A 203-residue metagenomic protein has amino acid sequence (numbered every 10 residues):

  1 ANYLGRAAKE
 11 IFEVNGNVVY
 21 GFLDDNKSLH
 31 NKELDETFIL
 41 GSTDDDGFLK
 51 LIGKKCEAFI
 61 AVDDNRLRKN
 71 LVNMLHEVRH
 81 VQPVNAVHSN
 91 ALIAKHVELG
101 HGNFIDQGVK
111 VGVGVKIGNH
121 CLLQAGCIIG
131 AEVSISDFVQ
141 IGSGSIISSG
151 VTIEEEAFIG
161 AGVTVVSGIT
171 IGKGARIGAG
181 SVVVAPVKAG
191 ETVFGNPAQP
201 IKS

Functional and structural regions predicted by a protein language model:
A1-A8: Glycine-rich adenosine-cofactor-binding loop
A8-F12, L75: Active-site catalytic pocket residues across diverse enzymes, especially alpha/beta-hydrolases
V14-E33: NAD(P)-binding Rossmann-fold cofactor-contacting core
Y20, C56-E57, H101: Conserved acidic residues
K27-L92: Phosphate-bearing ligand-interacting subdomains that bind or position ATP/ADP/UDP/GDP/NAD(P) or nucleotide-linked
L67-K69, Q199-K202: Short, cationic motifs built from Arg/Lys/His that form the positively charged side of catalytic pockets
N85-I201: Structural signal for interior beta-strand "rungs" in well-ordered beta-sheet cores of soluble enzyme domains
